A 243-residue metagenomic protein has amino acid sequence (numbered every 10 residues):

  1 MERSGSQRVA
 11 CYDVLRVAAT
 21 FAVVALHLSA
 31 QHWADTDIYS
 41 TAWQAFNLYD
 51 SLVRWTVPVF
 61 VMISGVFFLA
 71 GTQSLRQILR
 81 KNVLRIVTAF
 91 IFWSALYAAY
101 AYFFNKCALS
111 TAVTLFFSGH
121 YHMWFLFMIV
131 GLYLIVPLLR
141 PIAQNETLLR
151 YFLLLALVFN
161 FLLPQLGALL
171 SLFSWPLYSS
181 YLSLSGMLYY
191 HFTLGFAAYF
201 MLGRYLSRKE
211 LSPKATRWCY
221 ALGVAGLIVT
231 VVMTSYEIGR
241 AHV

Functional and structural regions predicted by a protein language model:
M1-H242: Alpha-helical transmembrane segments and their immediate juxtamembrane cytosolic regions
